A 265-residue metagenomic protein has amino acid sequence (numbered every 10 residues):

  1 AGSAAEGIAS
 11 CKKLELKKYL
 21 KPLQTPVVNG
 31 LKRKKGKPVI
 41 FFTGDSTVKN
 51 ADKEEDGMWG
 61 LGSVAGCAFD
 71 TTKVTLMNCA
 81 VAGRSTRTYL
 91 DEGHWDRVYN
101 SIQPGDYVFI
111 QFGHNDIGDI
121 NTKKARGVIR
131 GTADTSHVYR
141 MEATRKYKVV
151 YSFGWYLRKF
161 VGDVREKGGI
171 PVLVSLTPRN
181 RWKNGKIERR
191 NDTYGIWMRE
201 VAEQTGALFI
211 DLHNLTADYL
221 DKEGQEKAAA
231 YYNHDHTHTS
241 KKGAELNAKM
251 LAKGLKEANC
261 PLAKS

Functional and structural regions predicted by a protein language model:
A1-G2, F209: Ordered, small/hydrophobic-rich secondary-structure cores
S3-V81, D96-V108, K124-T132: Serine-esterase "nucleophile elbow" of acetyl-processing enzymes
L16, L31, N259-S265: N-terminal charge/polar-biased segments
S46, S85, N115: Gly/Ser/Thr-rich beta-alpha loop segments that engage phosphate groups in nucleotides
D52-D56, T88-L90, N184-R189: Short, solvent-exposed loop/turn segments at secondary-structure boundaries
V81-R84, P178: Acidic, glycine-rich active-site loops and adjacent beta-strand->loop/helix elements that engage anionic groups
T86-R97: N-terminal post-signal-peptidase region of extra-cytosolic proteins
R97-K241, E245, K249-A263: Alpha-helical cap/lid subdomain in secreted, periplasmic, or secretory-pathway luminal O-acyl-processing enzymes
